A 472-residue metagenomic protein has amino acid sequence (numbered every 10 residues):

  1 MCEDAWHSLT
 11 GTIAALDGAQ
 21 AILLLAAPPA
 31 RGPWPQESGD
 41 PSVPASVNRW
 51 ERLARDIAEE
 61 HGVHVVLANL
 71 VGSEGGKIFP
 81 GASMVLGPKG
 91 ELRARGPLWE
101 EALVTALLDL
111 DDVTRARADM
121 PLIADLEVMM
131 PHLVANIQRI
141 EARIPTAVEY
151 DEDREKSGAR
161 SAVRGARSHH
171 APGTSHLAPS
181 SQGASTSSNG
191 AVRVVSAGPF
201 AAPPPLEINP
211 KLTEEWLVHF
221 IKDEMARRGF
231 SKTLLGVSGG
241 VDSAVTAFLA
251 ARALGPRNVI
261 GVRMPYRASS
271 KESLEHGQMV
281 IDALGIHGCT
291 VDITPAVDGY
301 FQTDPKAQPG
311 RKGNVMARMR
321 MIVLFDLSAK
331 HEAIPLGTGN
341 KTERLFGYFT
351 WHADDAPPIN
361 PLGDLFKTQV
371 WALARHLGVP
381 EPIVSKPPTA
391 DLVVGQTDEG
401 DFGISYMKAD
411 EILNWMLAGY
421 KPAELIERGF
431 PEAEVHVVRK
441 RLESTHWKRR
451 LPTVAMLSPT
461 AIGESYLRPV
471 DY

Functional and structural regions predicted by a protein language model:
M1-E3, P41-A45, R311-M316: Short, flexible loop segments at the rims of nucleotide/cofactor-binding pockets, characterized by
C2-E3, A26-P29, L70-V71, G339-K341 (+2 more regions): Histidine- and/or cysteine-centered catalytic micro-motif in compact active-site loops
A5-V104: CN hydrolase (nitrilase-like) catalytic-core segments centered on the catalytic cysteine and neighboring Lys/Glu
T12, E152-S196: Intrinsic disorder/low-complexity segments
L25, P121, M264-R267: Short, proline-centered helix/strand-breaking motifs
E60-E155, T186-A191: C-terminal beta-strand edge segments of enzyme domains
S73-G76, V241, Y266-S270: Short, small-residue-enriched loops and turns at beta-alpha junctions that line or gate enzyme active sites
P88, M129-E155, T186-L235, V245-Y472: ATP/NTP-dependent adenylation/nucleotidyl-transfer catalytic domains that generate, transfer, or process NMP-activated
